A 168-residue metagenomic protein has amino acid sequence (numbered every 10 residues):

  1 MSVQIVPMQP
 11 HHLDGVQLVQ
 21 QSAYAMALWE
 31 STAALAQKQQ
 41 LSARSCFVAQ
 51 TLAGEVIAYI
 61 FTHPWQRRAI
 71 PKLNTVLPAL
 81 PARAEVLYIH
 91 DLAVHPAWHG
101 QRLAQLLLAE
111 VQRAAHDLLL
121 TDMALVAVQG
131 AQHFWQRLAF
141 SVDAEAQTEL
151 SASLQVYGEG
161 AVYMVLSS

Functional and structural regions predicted by a protein language model:
S2-V16: A short beta-loop-alpha structural element at the N-terminal edge of CoA-dependent acyl/N-acetyltransferase catalytic
P7, L18-S31: Helix-loop element at the rim of GNAT/NAT acetyltransferase active sites that forms part of the acceptor-substrate
Q9, V128-Q129, L138, Q147-S168: C-terminal "cap" of GNAT-fold acetyltransferases
A25-P78: Active-site rim helix/loop that mediates acceptor-substrate recognition in acyltransferases
E55, Y59-A93, H99, Q147-E159: Conserved acyl-donor/pantetheine-binding loop and adjacent beta-alpha core of acyl/acetyltransferases and related
V94, G100-R113: Conserved acetyl-CoA-binding loop-helix of GNAT-fold acetyltransferases
L108, R113-V128: Conserved GNAT acetyl-CoA-binding A-motif
